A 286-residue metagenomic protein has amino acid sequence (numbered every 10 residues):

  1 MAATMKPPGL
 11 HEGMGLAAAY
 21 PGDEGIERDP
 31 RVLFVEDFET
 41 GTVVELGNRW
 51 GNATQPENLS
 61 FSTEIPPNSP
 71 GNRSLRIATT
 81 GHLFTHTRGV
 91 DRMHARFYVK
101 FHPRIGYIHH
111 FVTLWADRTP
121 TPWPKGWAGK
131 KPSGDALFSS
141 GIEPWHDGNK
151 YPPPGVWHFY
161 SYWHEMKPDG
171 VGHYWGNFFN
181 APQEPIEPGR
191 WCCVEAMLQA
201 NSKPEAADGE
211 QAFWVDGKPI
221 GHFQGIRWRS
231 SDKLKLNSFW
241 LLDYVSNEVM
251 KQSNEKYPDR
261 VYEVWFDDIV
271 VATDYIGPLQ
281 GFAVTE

Functional and structural regions predicted by a protein language model:
M1-A53, K131, F282-A283: Extracellular carbohydrate-recognition regions
F38, C193-W228: Carbohydrate-binding surfaces in secreted/extracellular proteins
V44-R76: Extracellular glycan-recognition surfaces and repeat-rich motifs
W50-G51, I108-D147, Y162, F213: Aromatic-rich beta-strand patches that line glycan-recognition/binding surfaces of extracellular proteins
N72-R96, P122-A128, P132-L137, D169-A181: Secreted extracellular polysaccharide-interacting domains
E165-E195, A200-P204: Short, aromatic/His-centered strand-loop micro-motif at the edge of beta-sheets
P188, A206-A212, M250-D268, I276-G281: Extracellular carbohydrate recognition
Q224-D267: Flexible glycan-contacting loops in extracellular carbohydrate-active proteins
